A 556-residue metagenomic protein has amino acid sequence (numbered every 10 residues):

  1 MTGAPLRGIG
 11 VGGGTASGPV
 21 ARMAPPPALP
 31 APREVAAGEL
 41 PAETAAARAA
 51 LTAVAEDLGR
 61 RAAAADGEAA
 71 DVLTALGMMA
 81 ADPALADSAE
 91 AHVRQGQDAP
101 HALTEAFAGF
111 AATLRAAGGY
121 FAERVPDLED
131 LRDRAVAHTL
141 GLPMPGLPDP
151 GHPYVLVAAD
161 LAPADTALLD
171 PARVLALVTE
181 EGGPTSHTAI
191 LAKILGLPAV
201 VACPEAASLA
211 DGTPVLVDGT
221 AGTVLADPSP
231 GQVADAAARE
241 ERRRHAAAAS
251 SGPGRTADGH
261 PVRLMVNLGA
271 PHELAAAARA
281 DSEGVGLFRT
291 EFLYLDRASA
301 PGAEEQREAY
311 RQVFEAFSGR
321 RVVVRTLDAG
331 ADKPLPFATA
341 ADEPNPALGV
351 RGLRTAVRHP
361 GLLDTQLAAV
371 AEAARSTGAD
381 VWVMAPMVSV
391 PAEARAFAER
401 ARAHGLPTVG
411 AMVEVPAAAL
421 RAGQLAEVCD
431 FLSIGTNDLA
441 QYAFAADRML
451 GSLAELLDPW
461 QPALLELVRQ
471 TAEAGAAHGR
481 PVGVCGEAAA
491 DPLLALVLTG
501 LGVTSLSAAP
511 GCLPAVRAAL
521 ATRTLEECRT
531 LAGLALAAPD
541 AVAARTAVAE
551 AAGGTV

Functional and structural regions predicted by a protein language model:
M1-L140: Conserved, well-structured core domains of diverse proteins
M1-P30, L140-P143, L147-A280: Acidic, glycine-rich flexible loop/linker segments
R48, A55, I190-K193, A278 (+2 more regions): Residues within alpha-helical segments
G67-V72, S88-H92, Y120-D127, G146-H152 (+3 more regions): Short coil/turn segments at secondary-structure boundaries
E90-A91, A112, V125-R132, V136 (+6 more regions): Contiguous hydrophobic, helix-prone segments at protein termini that mediate membrane targeting/anchoring
F110, A192, V215, R289 (+1 more regions): Residue-level signal for inorganic ion chemistry
A111-P150, V217-A238, L425-L457: N-terminal-biased segments
A246-V556: Conserved alpha/beta-domain cores
